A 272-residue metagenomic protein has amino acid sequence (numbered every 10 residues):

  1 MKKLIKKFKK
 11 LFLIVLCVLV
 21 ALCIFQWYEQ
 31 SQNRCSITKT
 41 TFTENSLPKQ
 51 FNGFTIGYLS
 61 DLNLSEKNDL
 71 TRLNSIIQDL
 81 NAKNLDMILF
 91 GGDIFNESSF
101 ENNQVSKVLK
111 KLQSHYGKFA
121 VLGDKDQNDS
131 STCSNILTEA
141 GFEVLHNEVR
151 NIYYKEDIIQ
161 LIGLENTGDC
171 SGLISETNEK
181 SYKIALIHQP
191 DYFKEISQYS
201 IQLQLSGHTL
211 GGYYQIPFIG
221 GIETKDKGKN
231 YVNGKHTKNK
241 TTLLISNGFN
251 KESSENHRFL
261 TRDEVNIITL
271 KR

Functional and structural regions predicted by a protein language model:
M1-Q50: N-terminal membrane-anchoring alpha-helices
T43-G57, F142-E143, R150-I162, N178-S181 (+2 more regions): Beta-strand-turn-beta hairpins that frame and shape the catalytic cleft of phosphate-ester-processing enzymes
Q50-L145: Membrane-embedded segments
I56-Y58, L89, L161-G163, I184-H188 (+1 more regions): Structural motif
N63, I94-F95, K125-D126, V149-R150 (+4 more regions): Catalytic metal-binding/acid-base residues of hydrolase active sites
D86-I88, D93, S181-I184, Q202: Conserved acidic residues
S134-F142, E148-V149, Y154-I187, F193-E195 (+2 more regions): Binuclear metal-dependent hydrolase catalytic cores centered on His/Asp/Glu-rich metal-binding motifs
P190-R272: Conserved beta-sheet core of the metallophosphoesterase superfamily
